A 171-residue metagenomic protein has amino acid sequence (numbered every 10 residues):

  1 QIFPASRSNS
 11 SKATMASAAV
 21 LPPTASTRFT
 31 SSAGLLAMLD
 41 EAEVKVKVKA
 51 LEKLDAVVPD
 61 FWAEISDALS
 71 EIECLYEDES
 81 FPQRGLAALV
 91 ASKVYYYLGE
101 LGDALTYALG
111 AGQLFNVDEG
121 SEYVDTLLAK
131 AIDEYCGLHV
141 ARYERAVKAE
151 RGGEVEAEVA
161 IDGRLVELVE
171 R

Functional and structural regions predicted by a protein language model:
S6-K12: Low-acidity, Ser/Thr- and Arg-rich intrinsically disordered low-complexity segments
A16-R171: Extended alpha-helical assembly domains of large eukaryotic scaffold proteins
